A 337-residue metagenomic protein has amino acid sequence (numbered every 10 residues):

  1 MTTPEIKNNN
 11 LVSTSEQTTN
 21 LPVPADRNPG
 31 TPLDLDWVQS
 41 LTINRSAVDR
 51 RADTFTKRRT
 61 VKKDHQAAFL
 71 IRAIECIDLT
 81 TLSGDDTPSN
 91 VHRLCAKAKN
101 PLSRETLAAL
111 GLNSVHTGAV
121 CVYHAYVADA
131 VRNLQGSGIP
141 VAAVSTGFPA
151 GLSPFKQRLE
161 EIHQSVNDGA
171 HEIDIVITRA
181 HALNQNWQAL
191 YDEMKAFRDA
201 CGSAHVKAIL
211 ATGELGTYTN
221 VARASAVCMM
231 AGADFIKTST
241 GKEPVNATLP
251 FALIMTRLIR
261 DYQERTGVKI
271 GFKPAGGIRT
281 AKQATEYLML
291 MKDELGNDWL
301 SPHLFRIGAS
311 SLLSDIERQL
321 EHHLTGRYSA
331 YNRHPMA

Functional and structural regions predicted by a protein language model:
M1, E5-K7, R257, E264: N-terminal amphipathic/basic-hydrophobic helices that include classical n-h-c signal peptides and signal-anchor
T2-A108, G118: Alpha/beta catalytic barrel-like cores
D64-I74, D85-V115, A125-K273, R279-S310 (+1 more regions): Alpha/beta enzyme core
C121-V122: Short beta-strand scaffold positions
D315: N-terminal beta-loop-helix "entrance" segment that forms/cooperates in small-molecule cofactor or anionic ligand
